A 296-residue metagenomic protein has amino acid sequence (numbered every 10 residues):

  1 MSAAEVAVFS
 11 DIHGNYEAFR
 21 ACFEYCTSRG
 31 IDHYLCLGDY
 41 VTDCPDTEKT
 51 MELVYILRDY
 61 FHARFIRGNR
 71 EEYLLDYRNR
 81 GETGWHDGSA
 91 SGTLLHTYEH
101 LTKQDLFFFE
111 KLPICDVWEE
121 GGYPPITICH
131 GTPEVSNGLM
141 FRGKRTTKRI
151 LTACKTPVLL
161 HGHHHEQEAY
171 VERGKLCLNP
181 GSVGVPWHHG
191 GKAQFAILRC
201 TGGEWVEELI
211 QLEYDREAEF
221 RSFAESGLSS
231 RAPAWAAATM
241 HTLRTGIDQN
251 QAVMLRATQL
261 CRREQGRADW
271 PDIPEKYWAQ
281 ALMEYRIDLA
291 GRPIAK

Functional and structural regions predicted by a protein language model:
M1-A7, W118-T127, E172-L176, E204-V206: Beta-strand-turn-beta hairpins that frame and shape the catalytic cleft of phosphate-ester-processing enzymes
A3-E99: Core catalytic region of metal-dependent phosphoesterases/phosphodiesterases, especially metallo-beta-lactamase-like
H13-A18, T42-P45, R70-L75, E134 (+2 more regions): Active-site environment of divalent metal-dependent phosphoester hydrolases
G84-G88, Y123-C154: Active-site-proximal segments of metal-dependent phosphoesterases and phosphodiesterases across multiple
S89-P125: Metallo-beta-lactamase
C115-W118, Q167-V171, Q194-L198: Short beta-strand scaffold segments in enzyme catalytic cores
T147-V158, G162-Y170, K175-P180: Anionic-ligand binding region
R173-P180, G184-K296: Acidic, His/Gly-rich catalytic cores of divalent-metal-dependent hydrolytic chemistry
